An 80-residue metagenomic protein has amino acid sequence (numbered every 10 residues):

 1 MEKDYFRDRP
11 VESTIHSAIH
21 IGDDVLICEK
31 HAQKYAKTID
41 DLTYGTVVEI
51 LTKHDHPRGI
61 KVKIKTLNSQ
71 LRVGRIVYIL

Functional and structural regions predicted by a protein language model:
E2, F6-L80: Basic/aromatic-rich interaction segments and small domains that mediate binding to polyanionic partners
